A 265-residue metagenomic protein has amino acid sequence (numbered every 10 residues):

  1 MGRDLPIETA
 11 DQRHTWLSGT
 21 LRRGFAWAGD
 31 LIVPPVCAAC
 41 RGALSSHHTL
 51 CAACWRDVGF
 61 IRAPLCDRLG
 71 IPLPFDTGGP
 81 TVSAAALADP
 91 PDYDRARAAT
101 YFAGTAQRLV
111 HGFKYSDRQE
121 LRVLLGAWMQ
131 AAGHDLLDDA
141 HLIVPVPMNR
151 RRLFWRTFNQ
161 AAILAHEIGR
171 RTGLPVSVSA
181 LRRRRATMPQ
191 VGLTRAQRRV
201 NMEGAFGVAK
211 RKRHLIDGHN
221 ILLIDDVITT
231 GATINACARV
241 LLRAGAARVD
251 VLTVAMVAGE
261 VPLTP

Functional and structural regions predicted by a protein language model:
M1-D225, T229-P265: Glycine-rich phosphate/pyrophosphate-handling loop used in enzymes and phosphotransfer proteins
